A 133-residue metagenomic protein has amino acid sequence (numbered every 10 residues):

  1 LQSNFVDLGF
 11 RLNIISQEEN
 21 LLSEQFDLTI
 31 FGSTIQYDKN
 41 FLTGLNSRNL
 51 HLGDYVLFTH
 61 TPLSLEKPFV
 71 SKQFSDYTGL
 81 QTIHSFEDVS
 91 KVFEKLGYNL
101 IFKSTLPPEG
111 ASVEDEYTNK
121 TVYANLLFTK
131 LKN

Functional and structural regions predicted by a protein language model:
L1-N20: Class I SAM-dependent methyltransferase SAM/SAH-binding core
T29-I30: A conserved beta-strand element that flanks and buttresses the S-adenosyl-L-methionine
I35-Y37, P62-S64, L106-P108, N133: Short, solvent-exposed loop/turn segments at secondary-structure junctions
Q36-H51: A short, conserved alpha-helix within the catalytic core of class I
L52-K72: Conserved beta-strand signature within the Rossmann-like core of class I S-adenosyl-L-methionine
G79-L106: Short alpha-helix
T105-N133: Core SAM-dependent methyltransferase catalytic element
